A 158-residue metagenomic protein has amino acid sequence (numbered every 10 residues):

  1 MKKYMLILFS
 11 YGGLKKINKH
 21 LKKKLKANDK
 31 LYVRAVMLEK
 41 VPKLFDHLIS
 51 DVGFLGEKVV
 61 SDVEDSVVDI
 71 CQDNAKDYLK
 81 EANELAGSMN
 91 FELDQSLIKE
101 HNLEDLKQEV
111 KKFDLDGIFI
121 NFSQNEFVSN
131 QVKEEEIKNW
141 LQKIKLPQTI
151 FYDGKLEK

Functional and structural regions predicted by a protein language model:
K2-S61: Small/aliphatic-rich secondary-structure junction motif
S10-L14, K99-L103, Q124-N125: Short beta->alpha connector loops
K16-L21, D105-E109, E136: A short acidic, amphipathic alpha-helical/loop segment
Y32-R34, D94-I98, T149-Y152: General small-molecule cofactor/ligand-binding pocket signal
E57-N74: A short acidic, glycine-rich active-site loop that binds or catalyzes chemistry on phosphate/adenosine moieties
D73-L85, M89: Ordered, amphipathic secondary-structure segments that act as subunit-interaction surfaces in large macromolecular
E84-G117: Structural beta-alpha unit
V110-K158: Gly/Ser-rich helix-loop-strand patches that form or flank binding pockets for ribonucleotide-derived cofactors
